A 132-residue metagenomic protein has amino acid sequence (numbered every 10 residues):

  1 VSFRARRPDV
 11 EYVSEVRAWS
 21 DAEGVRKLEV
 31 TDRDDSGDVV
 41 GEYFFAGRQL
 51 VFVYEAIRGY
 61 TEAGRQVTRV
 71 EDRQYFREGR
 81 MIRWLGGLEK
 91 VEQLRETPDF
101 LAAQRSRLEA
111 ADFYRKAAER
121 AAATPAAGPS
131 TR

Functional and structural regions predicted by a protein language model:
V1-D35: N-terminal secretory signal peptides
V1-V10, R65-R132: Long terminal segments
E11-S14, S36-G41, E55, Q66-D72: Short, surface-exposed coil-to-beta transition loops
R17-S20, E42-A46, G64, D72-R77: Aromatic-rich beta-strand edge motifs centered on tyrosine
A18, L28, Y43, V53 (+2 more regions): Generic structural hydrophobic/aromatic packing signal, biased to beta-strands
V25-I57: Mid-length scaffold segments of soluble, non-membrane domains
T31-D34, E62-Q66: Short consensus segments that form the blades of beta-propeller domains, in both extracellular/periplasmic
